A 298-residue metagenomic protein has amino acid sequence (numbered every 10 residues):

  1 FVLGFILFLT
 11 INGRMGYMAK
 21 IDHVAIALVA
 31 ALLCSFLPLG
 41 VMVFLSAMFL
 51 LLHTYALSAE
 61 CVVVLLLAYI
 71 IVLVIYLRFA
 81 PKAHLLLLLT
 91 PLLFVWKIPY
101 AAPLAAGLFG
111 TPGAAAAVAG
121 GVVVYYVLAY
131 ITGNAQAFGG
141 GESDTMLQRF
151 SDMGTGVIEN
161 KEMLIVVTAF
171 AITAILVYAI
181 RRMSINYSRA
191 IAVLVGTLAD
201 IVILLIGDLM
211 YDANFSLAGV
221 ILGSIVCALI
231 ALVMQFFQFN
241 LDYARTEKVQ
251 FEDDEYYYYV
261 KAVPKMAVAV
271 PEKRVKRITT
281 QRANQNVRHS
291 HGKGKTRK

Functional and structural regions predicted by a protein language model:
F1-A47, T54: Hydrophobic transmembrane alpha-helices
L7-M15, L33, L52, A105 (+3 more regions): Alpha-helical membrane-inserting segments
M15-A25, L37, T54-L67, E159-T168: Structural signature of hydrophobic alpha-helical transmembrane segments
V24, L32, L45-A119: Membrane-interface helix-loop-helix junctions at boundaries between adjacent transmembrane segments
I71-V74, A106, F170-A174, I225-Q235: Hydrophobic cores of alpha-helical transmembrane segments in multi-pass inner/ER membrane proteins, independent
L93-N214, V220-G223: Generic multipass alpha-helical transmembrane bundles of integral membrane proteins
A135, R182-N186, A213-L217, V233-Q250: Juxtamembrane/interface segments at transmembrane-helix termini
L241-G292: Short, highly charged, low-complexity non-transmembrane loops/tails of multi-pass membrane proteins
